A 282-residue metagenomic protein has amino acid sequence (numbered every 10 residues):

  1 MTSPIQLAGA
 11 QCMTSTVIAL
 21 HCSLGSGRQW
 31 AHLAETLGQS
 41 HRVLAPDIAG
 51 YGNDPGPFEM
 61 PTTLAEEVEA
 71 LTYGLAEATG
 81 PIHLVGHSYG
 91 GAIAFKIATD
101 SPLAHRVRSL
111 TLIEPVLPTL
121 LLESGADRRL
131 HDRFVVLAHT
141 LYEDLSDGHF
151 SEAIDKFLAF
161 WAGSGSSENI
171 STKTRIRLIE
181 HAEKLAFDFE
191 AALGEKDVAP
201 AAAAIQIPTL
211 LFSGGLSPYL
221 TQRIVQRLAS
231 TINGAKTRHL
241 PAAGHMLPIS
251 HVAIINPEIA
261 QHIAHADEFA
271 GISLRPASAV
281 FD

Functional and structural regions predicted by a protein language model:
L7-M60, G74, G80: Conserved HGGG/HGGXW glycine-rich cap/lid loop of the alpha/beta-hydrolase fold
D47-G52, V116, A243-G244: Short beta-to-alpha linker loops that shape the active-site pocket of alpha/beta-hydrolase fold enzymes
E66-I82: Conserved acidic catalytic loop of the alpha/beta-hydrolase fold
P81-L121: Conserved hydrolase catalytic core segment
V116-S146: A catalytic-pocket lid/entrance helix-loop region that shapes and gates access to the active site across common
S146-A186: Conserved alpha/beta-hydrolase catalytic His-Asp/Glu region
T174-S230, H239: Conserved serine/cysteine hydrolase catalytic core
L240-N256: Catalytic histidine-centered segment of alpha/beta-hydrolase-like enzymes
